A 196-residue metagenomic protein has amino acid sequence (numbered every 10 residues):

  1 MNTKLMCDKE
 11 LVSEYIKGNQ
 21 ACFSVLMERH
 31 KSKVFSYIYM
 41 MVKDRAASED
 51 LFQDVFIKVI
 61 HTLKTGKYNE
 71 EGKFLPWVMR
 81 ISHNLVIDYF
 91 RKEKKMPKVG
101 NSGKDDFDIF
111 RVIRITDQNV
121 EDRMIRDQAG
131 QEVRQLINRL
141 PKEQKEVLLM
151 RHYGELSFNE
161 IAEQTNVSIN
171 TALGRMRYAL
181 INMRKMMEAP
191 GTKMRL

Functional and structural regions predicted by a protein language model:
N2-L5, E14, M96-D105, E132 (+3 more regions): C-terminal edge and immediately downstream basic/flexible tail or linker adjoining helix-turn-helix-like DNA-binding
I16-K17, F56-K73, E93: Sigma70-family region 2
I16-V25, F35-D54, E70, I169 (+1 more regions): Short, charged helix-capping/linker segments at alpha-helix termini
M27-A46, T62, I137, N182 (+1 more regions): Amphipathic, Lys/Arg- and hydrophobic-enriched alpha-helical face
D50-I57, G72-N84: Structural recognition of an alpha-helix C-terminal capping motif at a helix-to-coil junction
T65, R80-N101: Arg/Lys-rich amphipathic alpha helix in sigma70-family domain 2
F107-Q135: Acidic, proline/glycine-rich intrinsically disordered inter-domain spacer in sigma factors
V147-R151: A short pre-motif secondary-structure segment
